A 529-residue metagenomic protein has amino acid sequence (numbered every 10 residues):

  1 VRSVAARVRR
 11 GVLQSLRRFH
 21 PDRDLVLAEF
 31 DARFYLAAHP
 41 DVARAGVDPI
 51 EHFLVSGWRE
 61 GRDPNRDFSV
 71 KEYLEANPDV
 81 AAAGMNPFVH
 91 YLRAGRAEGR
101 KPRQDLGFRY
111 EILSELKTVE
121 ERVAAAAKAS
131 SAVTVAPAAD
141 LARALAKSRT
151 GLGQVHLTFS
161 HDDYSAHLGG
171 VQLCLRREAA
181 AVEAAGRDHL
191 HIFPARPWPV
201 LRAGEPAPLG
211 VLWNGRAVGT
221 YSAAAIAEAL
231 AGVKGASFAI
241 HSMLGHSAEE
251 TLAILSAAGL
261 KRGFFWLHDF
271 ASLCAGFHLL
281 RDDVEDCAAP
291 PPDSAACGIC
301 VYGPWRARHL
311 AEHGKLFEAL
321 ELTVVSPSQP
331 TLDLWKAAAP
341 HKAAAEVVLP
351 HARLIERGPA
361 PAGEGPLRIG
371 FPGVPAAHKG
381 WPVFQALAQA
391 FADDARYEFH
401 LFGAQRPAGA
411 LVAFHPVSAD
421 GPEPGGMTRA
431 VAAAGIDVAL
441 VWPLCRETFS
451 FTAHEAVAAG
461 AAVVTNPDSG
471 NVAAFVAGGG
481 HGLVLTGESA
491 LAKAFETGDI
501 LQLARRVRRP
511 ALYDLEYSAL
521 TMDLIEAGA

Functional and structural regions predicted by a protein language model:
V1-T134: Charge-rich, low-complexity intrinsically disordered regions
V119-P199, A258-G259, Q385-D394: N-terminal subdomain of nucleotide-sugar transferases
L230-A248, K261-W266, V438-V441: Short N-terminal targeting/anchoring amphipathic segment
D286-V324: Membrane-proximal helix-turn-helix segments that form the acceptor-binding/catalytic region of lipid-linked
A337, V347-P424: Conserved catalytic-core segment of nucleotide-activated headgroup transferases in glycan assembly
R353-L354, H415-I436, R446, S469: Conserved active-site histidine-acidic residue motif and adjacent donor-binding/catalytic loop of glycosyltransferases
T428-R429, A453-A458, V472-A474: Short alpha-helical segment that forms part of, or immediately flanks, the ligand-binding pocket in carbohydrate-active
A439-F451, P467, A473: Nucleotide-sugar-dependent
